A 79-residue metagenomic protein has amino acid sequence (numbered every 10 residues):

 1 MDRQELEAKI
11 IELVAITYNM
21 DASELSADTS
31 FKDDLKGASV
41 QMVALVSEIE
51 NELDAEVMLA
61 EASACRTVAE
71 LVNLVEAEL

Functional and structural regions predicted by a protein language model:
D2-V46, N51-L79: Phosphopantetheine-dependent thiolation modules in NRPS/PKS and related acyl-activating systems
